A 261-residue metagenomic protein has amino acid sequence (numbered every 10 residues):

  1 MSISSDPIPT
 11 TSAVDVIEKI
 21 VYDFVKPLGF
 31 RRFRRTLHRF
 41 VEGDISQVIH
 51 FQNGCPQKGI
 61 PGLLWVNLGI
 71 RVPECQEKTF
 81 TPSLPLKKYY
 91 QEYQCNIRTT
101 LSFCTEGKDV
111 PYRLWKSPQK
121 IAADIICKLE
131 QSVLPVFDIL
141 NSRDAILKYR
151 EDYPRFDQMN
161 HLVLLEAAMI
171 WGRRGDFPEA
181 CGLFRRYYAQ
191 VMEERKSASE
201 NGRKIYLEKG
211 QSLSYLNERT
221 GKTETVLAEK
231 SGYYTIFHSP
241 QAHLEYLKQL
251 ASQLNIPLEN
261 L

Functional and structural regions predicted by a protein language model:
S2-A13, R39-L261: Intrinsically disordered, low-complexity regulatory regions enriched in serine/threonine/proline and acidic residues
T10-R32: Amphipathic alpha-helical segments
G29-G43: A short acidic/basic microdomain associated with nuclease active sites
